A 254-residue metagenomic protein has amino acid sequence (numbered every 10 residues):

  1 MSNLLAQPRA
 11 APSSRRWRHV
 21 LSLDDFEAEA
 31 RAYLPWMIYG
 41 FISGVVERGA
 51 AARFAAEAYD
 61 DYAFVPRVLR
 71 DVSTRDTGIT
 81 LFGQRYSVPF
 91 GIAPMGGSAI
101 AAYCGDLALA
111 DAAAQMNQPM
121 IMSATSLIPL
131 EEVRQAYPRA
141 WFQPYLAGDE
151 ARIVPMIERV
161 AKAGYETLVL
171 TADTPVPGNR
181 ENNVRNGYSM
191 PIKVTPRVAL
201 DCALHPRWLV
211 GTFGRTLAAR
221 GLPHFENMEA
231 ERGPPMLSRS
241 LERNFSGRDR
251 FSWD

Functional and structural regions predicted by a protein language model:
S2-G83, P191-F251: An N-cap/entry alpha-helix motif that binds or orients negatively charged groups
P35, I92, A113, L170: Conserved, mostly hydrophobic/aromatic
F90-A93, Q118-M122, A140-P144, L168: Hydrophobic faces of well-ordered beta-strands that scaffold small-molecule active sites in alpha/beta enzyme cores
P94-I100: Glycine-rich phosphate/pyrophosphate-binding beta-alpha loops
A101-D106, M122-P138, F142, A147-P155 (+3 more regions): Active-site-adjacent beta->alpha loops and helix N-cap segments on the catalytic face of soluble alpha/beta enzymes
L107-D111: Glycine-rich beta-alpha loop segments
G164-Y165: Hydrophobic or amphipathic alpha-helical targeting/insertion segments
